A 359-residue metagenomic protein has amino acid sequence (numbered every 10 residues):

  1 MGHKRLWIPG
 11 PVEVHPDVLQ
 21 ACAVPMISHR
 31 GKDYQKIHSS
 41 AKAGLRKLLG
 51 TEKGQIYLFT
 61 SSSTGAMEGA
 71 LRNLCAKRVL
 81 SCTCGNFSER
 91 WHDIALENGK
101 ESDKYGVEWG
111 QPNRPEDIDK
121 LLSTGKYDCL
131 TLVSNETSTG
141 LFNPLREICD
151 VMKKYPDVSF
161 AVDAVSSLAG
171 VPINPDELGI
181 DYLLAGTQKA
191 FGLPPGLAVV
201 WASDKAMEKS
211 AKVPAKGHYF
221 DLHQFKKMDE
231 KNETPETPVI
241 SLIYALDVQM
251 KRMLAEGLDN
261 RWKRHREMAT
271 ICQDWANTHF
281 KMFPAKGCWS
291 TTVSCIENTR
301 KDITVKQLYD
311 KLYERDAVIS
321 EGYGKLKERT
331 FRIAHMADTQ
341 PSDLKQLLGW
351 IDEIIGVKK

Functional and structural regions predicted by a protein language model:
M1-G31: N-terminal "arm"/small-domain region of PLP-dependent enzymes with the aminotransferase-like
M1-K4, R329-K359: PLP-dependent enzyme catalytic core of the Aspartate aminotransferase-like
E13-V14, Q188-Q273: Active-site C-terminal subdomain of aminotransferase-like
A21-G69, R90, I94: Conserved N-terminal alpha-helix of the aminotransferase class I/II PLP-enzyme fold
A41-L49, M250-P284, K311: Conserved PLP-dependent catalytic core of the aminotransferase class-I/II
L74-E89: Conserved PLP-anchoring active-site segment centered on the Schiff-base-forming lysine
N113-S167: Active-site phosphate-binding strand-loop segment of PLP-dependent enzymes
M282-L312: Conserved PLP-binding catalytic core of the aspartate aminotransferase-like
